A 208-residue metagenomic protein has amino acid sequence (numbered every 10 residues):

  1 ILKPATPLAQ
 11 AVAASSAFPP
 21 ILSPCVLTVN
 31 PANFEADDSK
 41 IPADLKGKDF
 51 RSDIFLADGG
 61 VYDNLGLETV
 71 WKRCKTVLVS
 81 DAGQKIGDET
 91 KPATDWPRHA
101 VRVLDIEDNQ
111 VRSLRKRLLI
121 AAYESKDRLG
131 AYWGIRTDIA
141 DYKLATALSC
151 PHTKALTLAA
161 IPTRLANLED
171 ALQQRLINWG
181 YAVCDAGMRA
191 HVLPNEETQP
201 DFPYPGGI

Functional and structural regions predicted by a protein language model:
I1-K72, R189: Active-site gating loop/helix substructures
L2-T6, V77-A82: Gly/Ser/Thr-rich active-site loops/lids in small-molecule metabolic enzymes that frequently grip phosphoryl groups
T6-A14, F18, D95, H99-N109 (+1 more regions): Generic hydrophobic, helix-prone segments enriched in Leu/Val/Ile
P7-L8, A93-D95, A166-Q173: General structural signal for secondary-structure boundaries
N30-D38, P97-V101, E197-I208: Amphipathic alpha-helical surface "interface" segments used for docking/oligomerization or membrane association within
A36-S39, V79-A82, R102-I106: Glycine-rich loops and low-complexity Gly/Arg-rich segments that provide flexible linkers or classic glycine-based
S52, L56, V61-N64, E68-K75 (+2 more regions): C-terminal helical/tail subdomains of lipid-metabolizing enzymes
L78-V101: Catalytic or ion-translocation cores adjacent to nucleophile or general acid/base/metal-coordination motifs in diverse
